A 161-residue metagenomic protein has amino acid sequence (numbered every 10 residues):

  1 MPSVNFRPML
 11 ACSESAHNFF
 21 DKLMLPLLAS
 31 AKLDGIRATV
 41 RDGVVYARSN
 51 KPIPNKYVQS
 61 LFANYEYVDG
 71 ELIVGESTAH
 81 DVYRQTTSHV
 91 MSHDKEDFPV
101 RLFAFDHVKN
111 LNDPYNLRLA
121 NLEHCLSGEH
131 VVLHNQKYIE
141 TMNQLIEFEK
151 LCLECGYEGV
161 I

Functional and structural regions predicted by a protein language model:
M1, Q136-I161: Amphipathic alpha-helical
M1-F19: Phosphate/adenylate-binding "loop-and-lid" substructures adjacent to NTP/NAD/dNTP-binding pockets in NTP-dependent
A11-H17, V82-R84, I139-I146: Short, motif-level signal for alpha-helix interfacial/capping segments enriched in acidic residues and aromatics/proline
C12, C125, C152-C155: Generic recognition of cysteine residues
H17-H130: Covalent nucleotidyltransferase
E71, H134-K137: A generic structural motif
H130-V131, Y157: Short aromatic/hydrophobic-glycine micro-motifs
